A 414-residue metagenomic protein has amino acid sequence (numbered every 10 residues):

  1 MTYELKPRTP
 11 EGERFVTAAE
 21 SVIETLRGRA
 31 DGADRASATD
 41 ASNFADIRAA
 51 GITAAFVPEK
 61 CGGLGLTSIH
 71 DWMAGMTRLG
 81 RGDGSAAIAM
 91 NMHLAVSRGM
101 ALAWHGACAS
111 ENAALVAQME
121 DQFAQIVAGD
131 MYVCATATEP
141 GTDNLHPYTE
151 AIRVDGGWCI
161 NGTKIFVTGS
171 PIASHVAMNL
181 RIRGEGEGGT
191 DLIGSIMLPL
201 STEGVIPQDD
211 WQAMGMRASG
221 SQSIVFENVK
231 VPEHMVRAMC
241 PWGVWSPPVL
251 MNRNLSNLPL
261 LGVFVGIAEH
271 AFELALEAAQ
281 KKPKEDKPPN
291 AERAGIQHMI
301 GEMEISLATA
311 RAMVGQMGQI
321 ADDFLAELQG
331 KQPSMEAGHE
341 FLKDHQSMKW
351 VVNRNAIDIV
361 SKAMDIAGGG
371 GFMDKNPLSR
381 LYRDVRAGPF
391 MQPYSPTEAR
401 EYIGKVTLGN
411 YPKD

Functional and structural regions predicted by a protein language model:
D31-D34, R311-V351, M364-A367: C-terminal helix-coil-helix/basic helical segment that borders enzyme active sites and/or dimer interfaces and provides
A41, A45-R48, A55-K164, T168: Glycine-rich flavin
T163-P207: A short core secondary-structure module
I165-S170, S256-L260, G388-M391: Glycine-rich phosphate/pyrophosphate-binding beta-alpha loops
A213-A308: Glycine-rich beta->alpha junctions and the first turn(s) of the following alpha-helix
G266-E269, G301-A308, Q346, W350-I357 (+2 more regions): Generic structural signal for well-ordered, non-transmembrane alpha-helical segments in soluble/cytosolic regions
D358-D365, T397: Short segments within alpha-helical structural elements
A367-D414: Glycine-rich phosphate/cofactor-binding loops in nucleotide/flavin-utilizing enzymes
